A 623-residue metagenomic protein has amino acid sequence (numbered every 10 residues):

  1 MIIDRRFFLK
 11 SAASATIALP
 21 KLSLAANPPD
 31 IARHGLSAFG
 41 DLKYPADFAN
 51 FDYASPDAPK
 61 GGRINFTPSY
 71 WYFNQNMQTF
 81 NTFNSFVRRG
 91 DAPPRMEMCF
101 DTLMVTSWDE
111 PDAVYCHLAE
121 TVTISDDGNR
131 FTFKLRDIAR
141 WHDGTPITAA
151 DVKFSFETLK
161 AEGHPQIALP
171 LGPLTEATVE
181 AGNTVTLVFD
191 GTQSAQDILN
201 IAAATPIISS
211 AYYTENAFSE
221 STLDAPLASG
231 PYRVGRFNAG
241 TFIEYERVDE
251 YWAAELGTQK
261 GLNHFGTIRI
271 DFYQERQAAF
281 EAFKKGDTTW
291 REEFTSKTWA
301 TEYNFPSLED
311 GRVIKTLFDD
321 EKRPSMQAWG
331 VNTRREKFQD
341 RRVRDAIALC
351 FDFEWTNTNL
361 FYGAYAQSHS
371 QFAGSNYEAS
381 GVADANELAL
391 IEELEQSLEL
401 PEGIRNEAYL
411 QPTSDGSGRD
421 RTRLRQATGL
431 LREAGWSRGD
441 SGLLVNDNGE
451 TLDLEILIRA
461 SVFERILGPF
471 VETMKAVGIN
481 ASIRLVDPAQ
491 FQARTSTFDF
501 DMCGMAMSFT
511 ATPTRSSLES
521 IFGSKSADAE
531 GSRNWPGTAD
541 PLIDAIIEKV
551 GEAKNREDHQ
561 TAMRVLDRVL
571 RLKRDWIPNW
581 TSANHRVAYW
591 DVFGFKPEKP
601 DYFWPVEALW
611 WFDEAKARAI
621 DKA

Functional and structural regions predicted by a protein language model:
F8, P68, Q75, G90-D91 (+6 more regions): Detector for C-terminal structural segments
N27-D126, E157, A225-L227, S517: N-terminal lobe/hinge region of extracytoplasmic solute-binding protein
A38, Y44, A54-P59, T79 (+7 more regions): Aromatic- and charge-enriched surface segment that lines or borders ligand/interaction sites
R88-E110, E157, A202-T267, Q274-E281 (+3 more regions): Gly/Pro-rich hinge or "lid" segments in bacterial periplasmic/extracellular proteins
C116-T123, H142, I147, T175 (+5 more regions): Aromatic-rich, solvent-exposed beta-strand/loop patch
K134, A168-T214, S229-N238, A383-S397: Surface-exposed binding/hinge segments that line and control ligand-binding clefts or catalytic entry sites
R136, E220, Y251-Y303, D345 (+4 more regions): Ligand-site clamp/hinge motif
A177-V179, G235-E246, D271-R335, R342-A346 (+3 more regions): Extracellular/periplasmic solute-recognition and catalytic clefts
